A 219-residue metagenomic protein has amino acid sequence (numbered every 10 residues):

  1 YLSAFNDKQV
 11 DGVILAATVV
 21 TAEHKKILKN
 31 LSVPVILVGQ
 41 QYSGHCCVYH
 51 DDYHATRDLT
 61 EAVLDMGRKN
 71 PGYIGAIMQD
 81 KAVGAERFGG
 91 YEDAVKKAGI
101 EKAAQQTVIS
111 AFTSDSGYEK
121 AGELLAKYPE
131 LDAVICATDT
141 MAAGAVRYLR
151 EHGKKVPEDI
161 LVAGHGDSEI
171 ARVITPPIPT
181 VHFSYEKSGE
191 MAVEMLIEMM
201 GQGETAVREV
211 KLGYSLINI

Functional and structural regions predicted by a protein language model:
Y1-E61, D65, A126, E130: Alpha-helical recognition/docking segments in bacterial nutrient-uptake and carbohydrate-utilization systems
Q9-A17, G72-G75, T107, Y128-T138 (+1 more regions): Periplasmic-binding protein-like
K29, K96, R150: Anion (oxyanion) recognition and catalysis
V48-D58, I74-K120, I135-A143, H165-D167 (+2 more regions): Hinge/beta->alpha junction and helix N-cap segments in small-molecule ligand-binding domains
T60-P71, Y214: Nucleotide donor/acceptor-binding cores
K69-N70, K102-Q106, V156-I160: Short acidic capping loops at alpha-helix termini that bridge into adjacent secondary structure
G122, Y128-I219: Flexible loop/turn connectors
